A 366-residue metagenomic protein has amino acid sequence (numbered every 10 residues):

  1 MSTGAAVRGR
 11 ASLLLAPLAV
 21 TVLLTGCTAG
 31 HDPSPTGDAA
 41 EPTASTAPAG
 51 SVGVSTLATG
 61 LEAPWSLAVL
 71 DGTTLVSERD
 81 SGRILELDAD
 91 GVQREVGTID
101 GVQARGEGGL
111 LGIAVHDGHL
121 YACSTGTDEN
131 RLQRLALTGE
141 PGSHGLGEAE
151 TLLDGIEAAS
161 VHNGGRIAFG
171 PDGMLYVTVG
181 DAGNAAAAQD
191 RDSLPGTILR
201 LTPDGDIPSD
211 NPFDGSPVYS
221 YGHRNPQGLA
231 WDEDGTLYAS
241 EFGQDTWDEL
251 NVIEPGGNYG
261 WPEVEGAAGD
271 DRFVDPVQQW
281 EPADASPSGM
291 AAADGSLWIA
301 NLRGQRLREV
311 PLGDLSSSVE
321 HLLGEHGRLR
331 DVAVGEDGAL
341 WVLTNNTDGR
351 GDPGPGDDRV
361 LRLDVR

Functional and structural regions predicted by a protein language model:
M1-A16: Bacterial N-terminal signal peptides that target proteins for export
L23-G26: C-terminal motif of bacterial Sec signal peptides marking the signal peptidase cleavage site
T28-N184, T236-G243, D284-S317, A333-R366: Acidic, Gly/Ser/Thr-rich repeat motifs that build Ca2+-stabilized beta-propeller blades
R94-R105, E148-N163, P203-Y221, G257-P282: Surface-exposed loop and turn segments in beta-propeller and other repeat-based domains that flank or scaffold
L135-H144, L199-P208, I253-W261, E265 (+2 more regions): Short loop/turn segments immediately following beta-strands, especially the blade-tip and inter-blade linker loops
Q189-G205, S209-D234: Loop-centered beta-sheet repeat module
